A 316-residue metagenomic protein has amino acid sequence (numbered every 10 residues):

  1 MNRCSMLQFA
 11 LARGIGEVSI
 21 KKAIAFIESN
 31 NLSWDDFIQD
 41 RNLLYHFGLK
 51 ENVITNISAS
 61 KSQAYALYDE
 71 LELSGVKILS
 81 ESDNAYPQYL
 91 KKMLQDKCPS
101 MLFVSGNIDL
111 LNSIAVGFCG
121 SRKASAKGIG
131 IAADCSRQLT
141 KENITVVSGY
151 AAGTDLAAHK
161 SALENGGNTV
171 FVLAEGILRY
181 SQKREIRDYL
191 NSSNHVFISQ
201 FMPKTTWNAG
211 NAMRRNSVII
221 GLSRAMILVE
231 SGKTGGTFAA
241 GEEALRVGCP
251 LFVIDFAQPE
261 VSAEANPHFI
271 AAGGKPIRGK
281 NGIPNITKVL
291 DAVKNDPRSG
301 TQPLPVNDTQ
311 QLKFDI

Functional and structural regions predicted by a protein language model:
M1-I129, R137, F314: Short, positively charged patches
N2-R3, S82-I316: Glycine-biased, small-residue-rich flexible motifs in mid-sequence functional cores and linkers
